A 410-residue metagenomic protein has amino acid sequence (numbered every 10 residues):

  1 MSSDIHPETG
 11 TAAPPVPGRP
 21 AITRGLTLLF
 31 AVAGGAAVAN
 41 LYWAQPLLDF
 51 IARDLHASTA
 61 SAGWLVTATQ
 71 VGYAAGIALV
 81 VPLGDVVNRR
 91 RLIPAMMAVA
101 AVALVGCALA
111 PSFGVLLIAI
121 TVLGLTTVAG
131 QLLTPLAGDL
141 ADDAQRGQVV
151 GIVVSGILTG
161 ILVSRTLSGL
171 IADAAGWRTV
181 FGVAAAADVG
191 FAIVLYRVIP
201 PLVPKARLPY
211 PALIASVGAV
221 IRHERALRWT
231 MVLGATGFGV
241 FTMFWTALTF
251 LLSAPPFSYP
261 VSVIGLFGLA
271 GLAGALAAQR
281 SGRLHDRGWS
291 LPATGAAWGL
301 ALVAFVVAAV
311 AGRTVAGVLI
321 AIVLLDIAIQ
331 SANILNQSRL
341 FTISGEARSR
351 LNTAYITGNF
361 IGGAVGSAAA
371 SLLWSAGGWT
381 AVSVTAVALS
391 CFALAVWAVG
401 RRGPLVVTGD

Functional and structural regions predicted by a protein language model:
A12-P20, I199-M231: Juxtamembrane intracellular "pre-TM" segments in multi-pass secondary transporters
A75-F113: Conserved MFS/SLC helix-loop-helix module at the cytosolic interface between two early adjacent transmembrane helices
I77-N88, L276-S290, W374: Helix-to-loop junctions at the C-terminal end of transmembrane segments in multipass secondary transporters
R91-V105, A185, P292-V306, V387: Structural signature of the two symmetry-related core transmembrane helices
I120-I157: Cytoplasmic helix-loop-helix junction between adjacent transmembrane helices in 12-TM secondary transporters
G151-I199: Helix-loop-helix hairpin linking two adjacent transmembrane segments in secondary transporters
L291-N336: C-terminal transmembrane helical hairpin of 12-TM major facilitator-type secondary transporters
I343-W379: A late C-terminal transmembrane helix in Major Facilitator Superfamily
